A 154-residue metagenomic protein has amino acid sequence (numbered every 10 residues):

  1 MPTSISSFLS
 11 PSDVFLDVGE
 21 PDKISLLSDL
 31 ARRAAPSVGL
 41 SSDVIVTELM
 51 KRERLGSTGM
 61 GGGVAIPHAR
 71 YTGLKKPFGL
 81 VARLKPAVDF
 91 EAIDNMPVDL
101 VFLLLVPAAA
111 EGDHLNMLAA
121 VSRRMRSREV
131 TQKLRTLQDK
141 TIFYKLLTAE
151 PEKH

Functional and structural regions predicted by a protein language model:
M1-H154: Cytosolic covalent-transfer regions centered on His/Cys nucleophiles that carry phosphoryl or persulfide groups
